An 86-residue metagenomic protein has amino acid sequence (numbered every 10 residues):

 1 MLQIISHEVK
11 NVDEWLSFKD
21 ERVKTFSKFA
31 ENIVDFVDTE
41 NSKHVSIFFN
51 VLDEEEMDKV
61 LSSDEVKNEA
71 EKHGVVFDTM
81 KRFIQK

Functional and structural regions predicted by a protein language model:
M1-I4: Extreme N-terminal starter segment of soluble prokaryotic enzymes
S6-V9, F49-D53: Short beta-strand-to-loop capping motifs
E8-S17: Short, surface-exposed ligand-recognition loops at beta-strand->loop->(often short) alpha-helix junctions that present
L16-F36, L52-I84: An amphipathic, aromatic/His-enriched active-site/gating alpha helix that lines ligand/cofactor pockets
V37-S42: A short beta-turn/loop motif at secondary-structure boundaries
